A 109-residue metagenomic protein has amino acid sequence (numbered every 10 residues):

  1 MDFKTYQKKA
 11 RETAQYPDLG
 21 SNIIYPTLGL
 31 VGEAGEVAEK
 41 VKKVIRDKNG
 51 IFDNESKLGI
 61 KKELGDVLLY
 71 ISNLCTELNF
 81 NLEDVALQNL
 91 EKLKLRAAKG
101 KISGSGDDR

Functional and structural regions predicted by a protein language model:
M1-L64, L68-R109: Flexible "arm" and connector segments at domain edges
